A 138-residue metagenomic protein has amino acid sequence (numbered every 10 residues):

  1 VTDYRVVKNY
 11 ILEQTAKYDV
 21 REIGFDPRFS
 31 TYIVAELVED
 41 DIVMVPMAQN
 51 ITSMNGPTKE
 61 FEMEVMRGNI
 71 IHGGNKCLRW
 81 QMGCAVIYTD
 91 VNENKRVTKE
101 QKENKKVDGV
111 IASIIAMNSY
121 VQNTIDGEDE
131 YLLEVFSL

Functional and structural regions predicted by a protein language model:
V1-Q49, K59, H72-L138: RNase H-like, metal-dependent nuclease domains and their acidic two-metal-ion catalytic environment used
S53-E62: Short, charged, surface-exposed secondary-structure boundary motifs
G68-N69: Short glycine-centered helix-capping/turn motifs at secondary-structure transition points
